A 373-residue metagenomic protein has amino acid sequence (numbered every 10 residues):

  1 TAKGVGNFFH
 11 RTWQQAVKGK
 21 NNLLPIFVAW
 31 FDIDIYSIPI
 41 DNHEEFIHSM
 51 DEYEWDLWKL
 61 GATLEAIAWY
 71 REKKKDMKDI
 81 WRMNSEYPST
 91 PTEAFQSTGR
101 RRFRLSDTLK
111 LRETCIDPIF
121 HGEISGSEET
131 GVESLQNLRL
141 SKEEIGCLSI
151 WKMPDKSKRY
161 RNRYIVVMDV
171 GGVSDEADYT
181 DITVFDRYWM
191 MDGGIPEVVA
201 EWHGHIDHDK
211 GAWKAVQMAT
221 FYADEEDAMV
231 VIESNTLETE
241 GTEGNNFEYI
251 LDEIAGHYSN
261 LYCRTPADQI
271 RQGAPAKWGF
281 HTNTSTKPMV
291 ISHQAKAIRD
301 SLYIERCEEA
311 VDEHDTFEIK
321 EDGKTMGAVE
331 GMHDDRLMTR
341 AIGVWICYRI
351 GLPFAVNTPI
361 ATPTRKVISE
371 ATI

Functional and structural regions predicted by a protein language model:
T1-F9, K18-N22, I38-I40, E44-P266 (+5 more regions): RNase H-like, metal-dependent nuclease domains and their acidic two-metal-ion catalytic environment used
T12: Active-site-adjacent substrate-recognition loops and nearby beta-strands within hydrolase catalytic domains
I26-D32: Conserved AAA+ ATPase "SRH/arginine-finger" region at the nucleotide-binding site
Q269-A276: Surface-exposed intrinsically disordered loops and tails
K277-T284: Amphipathic alpha-helical blocks and their helix-capping loop/short-beta junctions
